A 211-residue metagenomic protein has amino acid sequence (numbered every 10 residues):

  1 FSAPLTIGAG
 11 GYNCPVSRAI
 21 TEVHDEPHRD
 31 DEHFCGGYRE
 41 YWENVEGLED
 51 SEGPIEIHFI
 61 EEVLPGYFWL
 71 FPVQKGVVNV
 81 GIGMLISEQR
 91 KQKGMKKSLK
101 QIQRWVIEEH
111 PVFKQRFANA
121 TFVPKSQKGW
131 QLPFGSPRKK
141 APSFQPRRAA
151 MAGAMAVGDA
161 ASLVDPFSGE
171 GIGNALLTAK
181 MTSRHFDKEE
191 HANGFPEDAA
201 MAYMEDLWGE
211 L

Functional and structural regions predicted by a protein language model:
F1-R116: Predominantly flavin-linked oxidoreductase catalytic cores and closely associated redox partners
A9, A19, M181, H185-E189: Active-site catalytic microenvironments for nucleophilic, acid-base chemistry
A9-G11, I60-E62, V73, K125-Q127 (+3 more regions): Fold-independent oxyanion-binding glycine-rich loops and adjacent beta-strand/coil segments at enzyme active sites
G11, L177, H191-G194: Residues in soluble alpha-helical coiled-coils and helical-bundle/repeat scaffolds
R90-S183: FAD/FMN-dependent oxidoreductases across multiple families
S168, R184-L211: Active-site-proximal substrate-binding core of FAD-dependent oxidoreductases
